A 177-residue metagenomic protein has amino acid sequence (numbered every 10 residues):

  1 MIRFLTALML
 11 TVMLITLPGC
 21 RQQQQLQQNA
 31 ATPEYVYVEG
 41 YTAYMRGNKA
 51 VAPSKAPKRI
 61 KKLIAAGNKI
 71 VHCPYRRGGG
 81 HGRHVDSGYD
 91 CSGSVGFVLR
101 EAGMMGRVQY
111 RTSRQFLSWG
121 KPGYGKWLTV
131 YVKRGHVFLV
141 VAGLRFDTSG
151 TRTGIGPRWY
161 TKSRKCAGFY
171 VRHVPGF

Functional and structural regions predicted by a protein language model:
M1-F4: Positively charged n-region of N-terminal signal peptides that target proteins for export
A7-T16: Bacterial N-terminal signal peptides
T16-P74, R152-F177: Intrinsically disordered, low-complexity, Pro/Ser/Thr/Asn/Gly/Ala-rich spacer/linker segments adjacent to signal
R46-K49, G78-R83, T112-L117: Short linear capping/connector segments at secondary-structure termini
P53-P57, K61-I64, G96, R100-F177: ...with weaker cross-activation on analogous glycine-rich loops/strands in unrelated enzymes
N68-G88: Active-site nucleophile-His-acid catalytic modules used for acyl/amide transfer and hydrolysis across diverse enzymes
R83-A102: Active-site nucleophilic cysteine motif
